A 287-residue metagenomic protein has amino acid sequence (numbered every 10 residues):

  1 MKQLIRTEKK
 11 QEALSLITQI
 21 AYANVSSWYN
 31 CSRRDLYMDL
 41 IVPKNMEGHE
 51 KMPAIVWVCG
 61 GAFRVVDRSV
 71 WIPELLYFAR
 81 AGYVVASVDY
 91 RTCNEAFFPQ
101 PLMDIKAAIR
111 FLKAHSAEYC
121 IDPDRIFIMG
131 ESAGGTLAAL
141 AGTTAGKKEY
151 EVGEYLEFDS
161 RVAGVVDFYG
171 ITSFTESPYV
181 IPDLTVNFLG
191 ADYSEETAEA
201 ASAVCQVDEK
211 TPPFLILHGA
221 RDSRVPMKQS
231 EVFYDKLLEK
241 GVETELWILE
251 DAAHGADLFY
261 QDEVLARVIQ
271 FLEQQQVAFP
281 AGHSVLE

Functional and structural regions predicted by a protein language model:
M1-E287: Alpha/beta-hydrolase superfamily serine-hydrolase fold, recognizing
